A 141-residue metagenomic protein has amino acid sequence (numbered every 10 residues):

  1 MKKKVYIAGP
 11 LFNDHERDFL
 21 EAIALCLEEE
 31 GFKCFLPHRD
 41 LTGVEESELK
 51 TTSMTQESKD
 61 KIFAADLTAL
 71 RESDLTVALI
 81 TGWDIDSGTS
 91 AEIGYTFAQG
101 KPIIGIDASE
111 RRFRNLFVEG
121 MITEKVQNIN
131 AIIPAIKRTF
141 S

Functional and structural regions predicted by a protein language model:
M1-S141: Conserved catalytic or regulatory cores that recognize and/or transform ribose-phosphate-containing ligands
